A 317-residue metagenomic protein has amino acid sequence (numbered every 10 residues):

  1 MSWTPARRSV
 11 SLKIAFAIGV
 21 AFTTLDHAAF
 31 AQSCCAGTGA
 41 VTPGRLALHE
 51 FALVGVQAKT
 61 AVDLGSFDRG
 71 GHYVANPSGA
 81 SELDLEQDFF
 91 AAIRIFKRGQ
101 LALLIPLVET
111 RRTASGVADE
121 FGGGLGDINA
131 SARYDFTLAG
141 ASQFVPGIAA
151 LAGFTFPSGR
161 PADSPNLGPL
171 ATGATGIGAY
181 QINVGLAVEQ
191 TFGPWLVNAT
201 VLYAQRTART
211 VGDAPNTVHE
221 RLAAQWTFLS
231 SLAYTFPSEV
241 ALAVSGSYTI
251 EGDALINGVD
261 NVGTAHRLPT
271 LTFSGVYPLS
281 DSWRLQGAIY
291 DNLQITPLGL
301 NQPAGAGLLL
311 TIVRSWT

Functional and structural regions predicted by a protein language model:
T42-F51, R98, L138-G147, P194 (+3 more regions): Short loop/turn motifs that connect adjacent beta-strands in outer-membrane beta-barrel proteins
E50, S81-Q87, G122-I128, P146 (+4 more regions): Residues that define the transmembrane beta-barrel architecture of outer-membrane proteins
A52-V62, L103-L107, I148-F156, A199-Q205 (+2 more regions): Transmembrane beta-barrel strands of outer-membrane/channel proteins
V56-A58, F89-I93, L103, A130-F136 (+7 more regions): Residues on the lipid-exposed face of transmembrane beta-strands in outer-membrane beta-barrel proteins
T60-E86, P169-T172: Surface-exposed strand-loop-strand hairpins of Gram-negative outer-membrane beta-barrel proteins
G65-P77, R209-G212, N216-T317: Outer membrane beta-barrel transmembrane domains
G79-S131: Long, hydrophobic/aromatic-enriched structural stretches that serve as scaffold segments
E109-R221: Outer-membrane pore/translocation modules
